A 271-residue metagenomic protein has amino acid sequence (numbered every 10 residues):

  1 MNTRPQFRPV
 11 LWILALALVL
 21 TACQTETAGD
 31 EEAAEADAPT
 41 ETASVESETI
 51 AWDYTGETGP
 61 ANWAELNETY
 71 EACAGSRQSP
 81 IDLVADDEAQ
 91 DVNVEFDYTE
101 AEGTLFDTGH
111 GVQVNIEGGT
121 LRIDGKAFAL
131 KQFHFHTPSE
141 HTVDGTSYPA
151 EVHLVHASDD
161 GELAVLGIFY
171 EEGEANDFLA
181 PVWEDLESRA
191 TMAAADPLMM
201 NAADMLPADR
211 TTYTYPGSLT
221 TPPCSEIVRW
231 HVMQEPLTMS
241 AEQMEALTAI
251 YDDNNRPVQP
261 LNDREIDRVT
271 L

Functional and structural regions predicted by a protein language model:
M1: Anion-recognition interface
R4-F7, W12, C23-L271: Alpha-carbonic anhydrase
